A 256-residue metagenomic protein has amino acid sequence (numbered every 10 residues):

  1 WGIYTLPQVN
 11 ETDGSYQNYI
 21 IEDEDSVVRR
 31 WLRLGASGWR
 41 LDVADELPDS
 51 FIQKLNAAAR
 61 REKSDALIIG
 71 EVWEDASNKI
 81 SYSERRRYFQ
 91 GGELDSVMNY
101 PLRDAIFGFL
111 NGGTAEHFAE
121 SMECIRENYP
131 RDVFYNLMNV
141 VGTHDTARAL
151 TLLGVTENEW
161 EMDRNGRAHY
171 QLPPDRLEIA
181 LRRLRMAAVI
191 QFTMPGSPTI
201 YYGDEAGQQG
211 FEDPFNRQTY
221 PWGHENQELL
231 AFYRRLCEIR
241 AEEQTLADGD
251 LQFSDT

Functional and structural regions predicted by a protein language model:
W1-L34, L55-R61, N78-K79: Substrate-binding/active-site clefts of carbohydrate-active enzymes
G2-I21, A36-E46, R103-A115, A168-I179 (+1 more regions): The substrate-binding groove and active-site-proximal loops of carbohydrate-active enzymes, especially glycoside
V9, M98, A149, Y220-W222 (+1 more regions): Short clusters of hydrophobic/aromatic residues that line enzyme substrate/ligand-binding pockets
V27, S37, D42-L137, I190 (+1 more regions): Active-site-proximal helices and loops of the catalytic beta/alpha 8
G35-S37, S197, A241-L251: Surface-exposed helix-capping loop/turn segments at secondary-structure junctions
M122-E212, Q227-E228, E242-E243: Substrate-binding clefts and catalytic carboxylate motifs of secreted carbohydrate-active enzymes
F253-T256: Carbohydrate-binding surface patches
